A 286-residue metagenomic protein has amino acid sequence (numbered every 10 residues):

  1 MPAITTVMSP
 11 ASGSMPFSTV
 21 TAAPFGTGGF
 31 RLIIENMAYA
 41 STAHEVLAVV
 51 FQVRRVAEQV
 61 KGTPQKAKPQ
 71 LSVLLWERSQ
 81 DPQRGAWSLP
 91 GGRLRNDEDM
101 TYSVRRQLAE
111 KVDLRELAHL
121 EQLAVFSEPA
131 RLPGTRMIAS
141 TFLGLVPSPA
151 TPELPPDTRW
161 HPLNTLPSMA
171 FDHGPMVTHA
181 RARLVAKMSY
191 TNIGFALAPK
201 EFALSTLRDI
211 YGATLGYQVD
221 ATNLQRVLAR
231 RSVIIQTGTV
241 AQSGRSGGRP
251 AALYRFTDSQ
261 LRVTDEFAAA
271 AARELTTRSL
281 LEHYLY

Functional and structural regions predicted by a protein language model:
P2-G26, R31: Low-acidity, Ser/Thr- and Arg-rich intrinsically disordered low-complexity segments
A38-W87: N-terminal strand-loop-strand
T42-V46, L71-S72, T101-E153, T165 (+2 more regions): Active-site segment of metal-dependent pyrophosphate-handling enzymes, primarily the Nudix hydrolase catalytic core
A67-L114, M188-S205: Conserved Nudix-box catalytic region and its N-terminal flanking loop in Nudix hydrolases and closely related
T141-G144, P152-M188, P199-T206, I210 (+2 more regions): NUDIX/MutT-family hydrolases
D209-Q218: Short helix-coil junctions and helix-kink-helix linkers
Y217-S243: Positively charged, solvent-exposed patches that mediate nucleic-acid binding
Q236-Y286: Long, intrinsically disordered, low-complexity Ser/Thr/Pro-rich regulatory/activation regions of nuclear proteins
